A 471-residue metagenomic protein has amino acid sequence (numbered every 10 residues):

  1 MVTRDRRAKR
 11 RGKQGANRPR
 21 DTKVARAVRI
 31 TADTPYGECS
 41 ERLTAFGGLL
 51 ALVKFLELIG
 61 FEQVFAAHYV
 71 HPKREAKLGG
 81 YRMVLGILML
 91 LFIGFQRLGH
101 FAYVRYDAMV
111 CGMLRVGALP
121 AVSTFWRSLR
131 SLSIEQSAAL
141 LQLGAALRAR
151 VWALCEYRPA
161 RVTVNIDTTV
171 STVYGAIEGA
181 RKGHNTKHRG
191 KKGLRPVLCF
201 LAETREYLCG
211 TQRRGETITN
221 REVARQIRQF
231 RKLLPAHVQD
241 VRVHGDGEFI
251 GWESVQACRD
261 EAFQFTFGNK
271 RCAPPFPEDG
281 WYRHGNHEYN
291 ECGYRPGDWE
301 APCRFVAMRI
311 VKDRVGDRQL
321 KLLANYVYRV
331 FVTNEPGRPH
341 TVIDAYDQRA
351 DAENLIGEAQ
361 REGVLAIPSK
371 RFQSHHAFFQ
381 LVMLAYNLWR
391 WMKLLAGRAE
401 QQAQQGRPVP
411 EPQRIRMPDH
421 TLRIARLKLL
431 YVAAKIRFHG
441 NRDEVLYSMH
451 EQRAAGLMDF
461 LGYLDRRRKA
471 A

Functional and structural regions predicted by a protein language model:
M1-K191, P196-A236, K393, H420 (+1 more regions): Dynamic "connector" segments at or just before major functional cores
V2-R7, R18-T34, E261-G363, I367 (+1 more regions): An anionic, glycine-rich sequence signature occurring as long contiguous blocks
H68-R74, P339-Y346, R361-A377, K393-D419 (+1 more regions): Short, solvent-exposed helix-loop connector elements
V104, D167, G210, H244-D246 (+3 more regions): Generic beta-strand/beta-sheet core signal
R161-N165, D240-R242, Q264-T266: Structural preference for beta-strand elements that scaffold enzyme active sites
P235, S254-Q264: Short, surface-exposed basic-aromatic patches at helix termini and helix-loop junctions that form
V243-G251, R271-P274: Acidic, metal-coordinating catalytic cores used for nucleic-acid/nucleotide bond scission and strand-transfer chemistry
P336, D347-D351, G357-V364, Y386-E400 (+3 more regions): Hydrophobic alpha-helix feature that most strongly marks membrane-spanning transmembrane helices and their immediate
